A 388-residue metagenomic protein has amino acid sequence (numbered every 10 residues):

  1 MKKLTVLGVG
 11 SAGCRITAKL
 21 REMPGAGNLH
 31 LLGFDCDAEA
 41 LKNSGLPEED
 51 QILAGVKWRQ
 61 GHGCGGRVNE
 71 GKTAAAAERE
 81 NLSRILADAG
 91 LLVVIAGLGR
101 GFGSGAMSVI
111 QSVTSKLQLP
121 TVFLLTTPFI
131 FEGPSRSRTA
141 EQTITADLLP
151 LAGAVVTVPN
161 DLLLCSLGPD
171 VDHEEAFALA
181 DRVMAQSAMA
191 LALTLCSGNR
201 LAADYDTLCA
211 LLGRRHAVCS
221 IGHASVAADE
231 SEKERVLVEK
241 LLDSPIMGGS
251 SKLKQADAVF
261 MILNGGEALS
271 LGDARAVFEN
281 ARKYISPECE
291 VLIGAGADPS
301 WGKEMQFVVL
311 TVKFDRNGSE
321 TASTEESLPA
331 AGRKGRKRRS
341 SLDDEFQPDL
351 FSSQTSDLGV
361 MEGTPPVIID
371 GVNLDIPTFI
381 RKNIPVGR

Functional and structural regions predicted by a protein language model:
M1-R388: Tubulin/FtsZ superfamily GTPase core signature
